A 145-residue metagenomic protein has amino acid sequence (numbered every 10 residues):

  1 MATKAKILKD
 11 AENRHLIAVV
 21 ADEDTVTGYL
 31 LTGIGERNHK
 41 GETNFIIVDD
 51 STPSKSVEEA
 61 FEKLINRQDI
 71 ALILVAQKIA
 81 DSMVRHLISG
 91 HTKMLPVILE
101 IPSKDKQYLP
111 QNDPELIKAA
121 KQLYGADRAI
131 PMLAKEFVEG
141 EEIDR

Functional and structural regions predicted by a protein language model:
M1-I7, R145: Intrinsic disorder/low-complexity signal
A2, E23-D24, D49-T52: Core, soluble structural subunits of large cytosolic macromolecular machines
A5-N13, I17, E23, G28 (+1 more regions): N-terminal intrinsically disordered, cationic/polar leader segments that include organellar targeting peptides
A11-E12, R37-R145: Core subunits and conserved enzymes of cellular information-processing and envelope-translocation systems across
I17-V20, T32, P53: Short beta-strand/helix segments in adaptor/scaffold domains that form protein-protein interfaces within large
V20-A21, V75: Short beta-strand scaffold positions
D24-K40: Short, charged N-terminal beta->alpha structural module
